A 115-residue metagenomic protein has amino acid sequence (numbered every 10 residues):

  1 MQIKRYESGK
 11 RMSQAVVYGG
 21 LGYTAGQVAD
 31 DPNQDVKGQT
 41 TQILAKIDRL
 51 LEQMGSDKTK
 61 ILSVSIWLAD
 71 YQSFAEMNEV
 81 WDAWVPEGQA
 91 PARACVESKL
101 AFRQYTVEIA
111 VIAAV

Functional and structural regions predicted by a protein language model:
M1-L62, L68-V115: N-terminal presequence-like segments and the immediate start of the first folded domain
